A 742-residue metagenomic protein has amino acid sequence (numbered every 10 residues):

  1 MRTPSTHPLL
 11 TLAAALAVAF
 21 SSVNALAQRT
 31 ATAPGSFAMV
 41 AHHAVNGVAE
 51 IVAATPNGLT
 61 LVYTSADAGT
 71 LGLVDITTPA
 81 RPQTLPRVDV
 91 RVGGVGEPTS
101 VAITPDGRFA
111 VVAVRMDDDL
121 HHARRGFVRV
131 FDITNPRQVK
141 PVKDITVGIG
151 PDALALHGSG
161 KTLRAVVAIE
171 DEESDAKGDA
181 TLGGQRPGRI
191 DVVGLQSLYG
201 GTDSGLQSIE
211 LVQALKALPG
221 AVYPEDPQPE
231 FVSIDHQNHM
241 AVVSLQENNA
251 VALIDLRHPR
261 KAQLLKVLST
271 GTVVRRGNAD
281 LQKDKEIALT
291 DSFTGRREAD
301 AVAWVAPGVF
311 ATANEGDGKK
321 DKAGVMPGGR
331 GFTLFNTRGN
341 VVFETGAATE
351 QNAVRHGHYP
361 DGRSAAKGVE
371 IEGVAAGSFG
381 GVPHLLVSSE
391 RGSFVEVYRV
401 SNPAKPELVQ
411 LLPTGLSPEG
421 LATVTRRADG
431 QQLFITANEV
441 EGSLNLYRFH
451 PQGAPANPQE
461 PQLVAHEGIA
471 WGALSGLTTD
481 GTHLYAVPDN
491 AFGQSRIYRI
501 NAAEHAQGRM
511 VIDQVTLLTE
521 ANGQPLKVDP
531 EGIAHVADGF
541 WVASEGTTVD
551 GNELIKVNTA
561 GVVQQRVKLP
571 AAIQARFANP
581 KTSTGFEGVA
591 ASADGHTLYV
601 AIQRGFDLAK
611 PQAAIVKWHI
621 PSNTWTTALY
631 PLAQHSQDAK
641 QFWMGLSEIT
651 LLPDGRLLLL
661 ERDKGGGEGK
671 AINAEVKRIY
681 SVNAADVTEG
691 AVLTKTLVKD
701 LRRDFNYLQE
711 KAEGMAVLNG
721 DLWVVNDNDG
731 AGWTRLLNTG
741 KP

Functional and structural regions predicted by a protein language model:
R2-L26: Gram-negative bacterial Sec-dependent N-terminal signal peptides
Q28-P742: Sequence/structural signature of beta-propeller domains
